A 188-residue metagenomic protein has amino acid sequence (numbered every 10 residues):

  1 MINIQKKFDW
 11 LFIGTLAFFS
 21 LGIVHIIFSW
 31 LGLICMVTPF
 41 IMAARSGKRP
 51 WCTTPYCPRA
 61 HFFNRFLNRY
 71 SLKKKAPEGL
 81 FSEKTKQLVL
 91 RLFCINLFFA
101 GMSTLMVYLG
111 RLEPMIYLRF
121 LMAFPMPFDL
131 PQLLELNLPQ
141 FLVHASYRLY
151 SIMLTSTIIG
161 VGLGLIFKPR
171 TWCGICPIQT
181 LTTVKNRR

Functional and structural regions predicted by a protein language model:
M1-R188: Non-ligating segments of multi-cofactor redox enzymes
